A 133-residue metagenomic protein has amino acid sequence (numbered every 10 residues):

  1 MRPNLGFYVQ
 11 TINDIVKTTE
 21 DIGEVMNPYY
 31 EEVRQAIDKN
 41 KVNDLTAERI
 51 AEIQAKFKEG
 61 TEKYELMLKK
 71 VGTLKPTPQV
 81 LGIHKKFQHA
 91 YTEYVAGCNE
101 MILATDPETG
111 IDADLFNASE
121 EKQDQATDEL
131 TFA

Functional and structural regions predicted by a protein language model:
M1-A47: Leu/Val/Ala/Ile-rich N-terminal alpha-helices, chiefly Sec-type signal peptides and the beginnings
G6-N13, A47-K58, L81-Q88, D112-K122: Short, charged, amphipathic alpha-helical segments
M26-I37, G60-G72, V95-I102, T127-A133: Extended amphipathic alpha-helical scaffold segments
E32, K39, K70, L74-T77 (+2 more regions): Soluble, cytosolic/nucleoplasmic coiled-coil alpha-helices used as oligomeric scaffolds and tethers in large eukaryotic
K63-F87: Short, solvent-exposed, charged loop/turn and helix-capping segments that join or cap alpha-helices on peripheral
V80-D112: Long, amphipathic, charge-rich alpha-helical segments that form helical bundles/coiled-coils
L103-A133: Short, Lys/Arg-rich amphipathic alpha-helical interaction segments that bind nucleic acids or acidic protein surfaces
